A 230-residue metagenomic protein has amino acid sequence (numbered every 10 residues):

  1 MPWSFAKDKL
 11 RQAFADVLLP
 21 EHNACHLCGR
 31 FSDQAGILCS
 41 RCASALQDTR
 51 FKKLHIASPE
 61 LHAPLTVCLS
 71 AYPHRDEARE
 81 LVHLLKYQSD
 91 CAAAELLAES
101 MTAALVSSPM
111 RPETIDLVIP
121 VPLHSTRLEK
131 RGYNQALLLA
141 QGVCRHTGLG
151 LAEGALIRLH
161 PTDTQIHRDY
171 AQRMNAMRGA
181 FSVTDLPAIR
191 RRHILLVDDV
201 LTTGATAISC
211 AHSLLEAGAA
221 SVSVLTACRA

Functional and structural regions predicted by a protein language model:
M1-D198, T202-A230: Glycine-rich phosphate/pyrophosphate-handling loop used in enzymes and phosphotransfer proteins
